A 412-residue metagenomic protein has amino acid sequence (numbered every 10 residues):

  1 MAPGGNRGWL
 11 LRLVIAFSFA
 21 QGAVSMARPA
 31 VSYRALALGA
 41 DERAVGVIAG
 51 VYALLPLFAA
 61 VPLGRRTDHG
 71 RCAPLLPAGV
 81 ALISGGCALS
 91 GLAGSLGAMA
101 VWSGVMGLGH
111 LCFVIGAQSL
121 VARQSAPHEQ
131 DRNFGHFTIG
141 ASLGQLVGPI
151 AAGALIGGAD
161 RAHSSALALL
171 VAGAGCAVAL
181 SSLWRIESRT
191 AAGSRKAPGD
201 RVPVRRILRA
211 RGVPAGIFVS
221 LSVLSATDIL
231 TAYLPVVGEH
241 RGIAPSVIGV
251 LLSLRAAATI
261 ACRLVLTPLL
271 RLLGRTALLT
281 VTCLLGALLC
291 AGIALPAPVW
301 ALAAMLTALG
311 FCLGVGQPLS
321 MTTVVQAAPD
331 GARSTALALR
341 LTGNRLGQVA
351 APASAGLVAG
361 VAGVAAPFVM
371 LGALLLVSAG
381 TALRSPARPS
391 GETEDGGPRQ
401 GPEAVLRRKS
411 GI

Functional and structural regions predicted by a protein language model:
M1-R7, E187-G216, G401-R408: Juxtamembrane intracellular "pre-TM" segments in multi-pass secondary transporters
N6-A53, A215, V219, S225-V237 (+1 more regions): Helix-loop boundary and gating motifs at the non-cytosolic
A53-V61, L146, A256-I260, L264 (+1 more regions): Residue-level signature of mid-helix packing/kink "hotspots" within the transmembrane helices of 12-pass Major
A59-R71, C262-G274: Helix-to-loop junctions at the C-terminal end of transmembrane segments in multipass secondary transporters
P74-A88, A277-A291: Structural signature of the two symmetry-related core transmembrane helices
G86, G97-V105, W300-A308: Paired small-residue
G104-A141: Cytoplasmic helix-loop-helix junction between adjacent transmembrane helices in 12-TM secondary transporters
G153, G173-S194, T381-P386: C-terminal membrane-cytosol helix-exit motif in multi-pass small-molecule transporters
